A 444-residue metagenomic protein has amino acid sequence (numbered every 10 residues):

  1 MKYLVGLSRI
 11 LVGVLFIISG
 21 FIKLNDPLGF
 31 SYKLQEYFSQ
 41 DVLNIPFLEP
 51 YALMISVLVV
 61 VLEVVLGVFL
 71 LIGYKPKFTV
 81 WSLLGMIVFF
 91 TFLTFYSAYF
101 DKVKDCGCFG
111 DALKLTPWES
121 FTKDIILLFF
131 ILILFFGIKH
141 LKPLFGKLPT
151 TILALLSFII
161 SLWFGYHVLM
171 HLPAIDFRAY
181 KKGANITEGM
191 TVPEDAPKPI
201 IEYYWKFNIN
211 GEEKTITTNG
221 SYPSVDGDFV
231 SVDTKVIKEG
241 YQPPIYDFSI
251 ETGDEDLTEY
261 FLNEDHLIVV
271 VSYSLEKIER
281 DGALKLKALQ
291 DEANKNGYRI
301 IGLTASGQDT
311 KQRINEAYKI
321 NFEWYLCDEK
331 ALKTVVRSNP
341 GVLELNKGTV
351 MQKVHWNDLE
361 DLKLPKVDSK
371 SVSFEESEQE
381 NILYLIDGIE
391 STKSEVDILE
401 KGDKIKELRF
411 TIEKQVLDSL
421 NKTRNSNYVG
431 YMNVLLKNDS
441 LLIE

Functional and structural regions predicted by a protein language model:
K2-N25, A52-L93, L134-F135: Functionalized membrane-embedded alpha-helices
P27-P50: Extracytosolic (periplasmic/ER-lumenal) interhelical loops and adjacent juxtamembrane/interface segments of multi-pass
V42-L62, W118-T122: Interfacial helix-start motif at the membrane-water boundary
V88-L141: Membrane-embedded alpha-helical segments of integral membrane proteins
L144-I175: Internal/C-terminal transmembrane anchor helices
F164-E259: Membrane-interface segments at or immediately adjacent to transmembrane helices that form the boundary between
E251, L257-S377, E444: Solvent-exposed soluble domains appended to multi-pass membrane proteins
S369-E444: Short, small/polar-rich motifs associated with maturation and membrane association, primarily at protein termini
